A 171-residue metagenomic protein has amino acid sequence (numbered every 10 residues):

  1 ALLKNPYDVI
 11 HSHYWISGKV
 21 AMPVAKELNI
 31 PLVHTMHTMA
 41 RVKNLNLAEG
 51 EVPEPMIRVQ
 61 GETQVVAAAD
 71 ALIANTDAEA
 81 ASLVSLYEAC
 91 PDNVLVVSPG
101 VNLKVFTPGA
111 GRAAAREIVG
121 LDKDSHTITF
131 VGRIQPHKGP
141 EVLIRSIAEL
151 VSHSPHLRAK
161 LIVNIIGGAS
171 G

Functional and structural regions predicted by a protein language model:
L2-S17, A21, I30-V33: Short N-terminal targeting/anchoring amphipathic segment
I10-H11, A67-T76, L95: A short beta-strand/loop micro-motif in the catalytic core of glycosyltransferases that engages the nucleotide-sugar
A25-L45, I73: Active-site proximal beta-strand in glycosyltransferases
A40, P53-L72: Membrane-proximal helix-turn-helix segments that form the acceptor-binding/catalytic region of lipid-linked
A78, G100: Carbohydrate-associated surface elements
V101, A159-G171: Glycosyltransferase donor-sugar binding loop
T107-L121: A short helix/loop element that forms part of the nucleotide-sugar donor recognition site in Leloir-type
D122-K138, I144-A148, V163-N164: Conserved donor-binding/catalytic core segment of Leloir-type glycosyltransferases
